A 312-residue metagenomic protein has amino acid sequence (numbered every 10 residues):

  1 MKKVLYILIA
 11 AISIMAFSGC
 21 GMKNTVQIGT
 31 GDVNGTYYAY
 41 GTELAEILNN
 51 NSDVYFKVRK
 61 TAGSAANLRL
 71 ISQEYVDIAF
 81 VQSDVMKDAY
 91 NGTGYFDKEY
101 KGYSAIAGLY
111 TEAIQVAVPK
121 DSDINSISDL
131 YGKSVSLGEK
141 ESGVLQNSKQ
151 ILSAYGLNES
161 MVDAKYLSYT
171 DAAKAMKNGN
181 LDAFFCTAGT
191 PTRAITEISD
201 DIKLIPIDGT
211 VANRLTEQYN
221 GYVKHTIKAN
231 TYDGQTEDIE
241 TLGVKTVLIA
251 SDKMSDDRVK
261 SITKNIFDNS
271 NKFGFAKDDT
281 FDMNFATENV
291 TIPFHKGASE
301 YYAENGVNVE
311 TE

Functional and structural regions predicted by a protein language model:
M1-L5: Positively charged n-region of N-terminal signal peptides that target proteins for export
A16-G19: C-terminal motif of bacterial Sec signal peptides marking the signal peptidase cleavage site
K23-N51, Y55-F56, T111-N178, E288 (+1 more regions): Bilobed "Venus flytrap"/periplasmic-binding protein-like clamshell domains and structurally analogous long
T36-S72, I78, Q235-T236: Extracytoplasmic small-molecule ligand-binding "clamshell" domains of the periplasmic binding protein/Venus flytrap
Y40, L167, D171-A173, K177-N178 (+4 more regions): An extracytoplasmic/periplasmic, membrane-proximal ligand-sensing/linker region
Q73-Y110, D121: Acidic, polar ligand-binding/catalytic clefts
S83-V85, T93-Y95, S122, E159-L248: Pocket-lining segment of extracytoplasmic ligand-binding domains
K133-Q150, G221-P293: Ligand-binding clefts/hinges and TM-proximal coupling segments of bilobed small-molecule sensing domains
